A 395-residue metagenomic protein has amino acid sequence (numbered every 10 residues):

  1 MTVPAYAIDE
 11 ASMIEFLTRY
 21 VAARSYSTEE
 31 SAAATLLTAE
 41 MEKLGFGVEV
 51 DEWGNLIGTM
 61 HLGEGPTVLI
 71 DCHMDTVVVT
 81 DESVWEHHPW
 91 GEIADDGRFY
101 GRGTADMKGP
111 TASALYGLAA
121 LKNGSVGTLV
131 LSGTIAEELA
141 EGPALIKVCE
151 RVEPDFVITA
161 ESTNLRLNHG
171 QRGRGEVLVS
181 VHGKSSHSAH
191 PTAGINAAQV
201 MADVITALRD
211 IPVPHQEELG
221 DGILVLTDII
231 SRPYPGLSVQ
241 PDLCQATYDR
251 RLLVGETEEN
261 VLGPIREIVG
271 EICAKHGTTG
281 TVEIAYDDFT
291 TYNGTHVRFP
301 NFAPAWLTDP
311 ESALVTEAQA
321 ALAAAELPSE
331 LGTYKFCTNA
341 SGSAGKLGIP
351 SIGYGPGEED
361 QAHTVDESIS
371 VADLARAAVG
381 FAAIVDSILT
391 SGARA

Functional and structural regions predicted by a protein language model:
M1-T80, L243-T247, V261-L262, D373: N-terminal helical capping/dimerization or prosegment-like subdomains of hydrolases acting on amide or phosphate bonds
T2, I8, S180-A395: Metal-dependent amide/peptide-bond hydrolase catalytic core, centered on the "pita-bread" metallohydrolase fold
P66-V130: Active-site metal-coordination/substrate-binding segment of hydrolases, especially metallo-dependent peptidases
V68-I70, S132, F156-I158, I272 (+2 more regions): Hydrophobic/aromatic beta-strand patches that form the interior of the parallel beta-sheet core in alpha/beta enzyme
D71-H73, S132-T134, I158-E161, S180-H182 (+1 more regions): Short beta-strand segments
V79-D95, H169-S180, Q319-A320: Acidic-glycine-rich active-site phosphate/pyrophosphate-binding loop
M107-E176, A395: Acidic/histidine-rich catalytic neighborhood of metal-dependent amide-processing enzymes
